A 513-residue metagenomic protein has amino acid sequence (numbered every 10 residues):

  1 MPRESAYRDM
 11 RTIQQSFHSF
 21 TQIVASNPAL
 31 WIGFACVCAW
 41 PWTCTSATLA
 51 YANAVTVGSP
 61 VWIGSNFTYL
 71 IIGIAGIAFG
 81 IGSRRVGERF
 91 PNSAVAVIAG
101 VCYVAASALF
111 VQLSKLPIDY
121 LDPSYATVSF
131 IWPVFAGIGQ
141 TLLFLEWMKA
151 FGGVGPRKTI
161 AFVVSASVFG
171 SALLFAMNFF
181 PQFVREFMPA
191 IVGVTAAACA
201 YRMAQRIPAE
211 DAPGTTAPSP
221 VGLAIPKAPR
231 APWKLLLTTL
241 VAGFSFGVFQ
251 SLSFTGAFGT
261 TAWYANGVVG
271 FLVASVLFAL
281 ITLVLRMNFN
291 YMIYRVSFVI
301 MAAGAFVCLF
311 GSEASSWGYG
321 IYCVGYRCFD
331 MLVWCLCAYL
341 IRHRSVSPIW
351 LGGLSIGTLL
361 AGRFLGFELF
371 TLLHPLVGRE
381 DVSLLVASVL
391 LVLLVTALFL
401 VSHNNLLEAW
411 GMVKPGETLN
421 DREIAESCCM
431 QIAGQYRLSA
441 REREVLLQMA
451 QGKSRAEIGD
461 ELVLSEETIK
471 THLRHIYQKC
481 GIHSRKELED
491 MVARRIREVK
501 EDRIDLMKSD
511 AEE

Functional and structural regions predicted by a protein language model:
M1-H18, R157-K158, S171-S253, I281-N288: Intracellular loop-helix junctions on the cytosolic face of multi-pass helical membrane proteins
R8, W40-V55, I74-A75, P229 (+6 more regions): Linker/hinge segments immediately adjacent to helix-turn-helix/homeobox DNA-binding domains
I63-V86, L272-L280: Central cavity-lining transmembrane alpha-helices of secondary-active solute carriers, predominantly the Major
G100-Y120, F298-S312: C-terminal ends and interior cores of transmembrane alpha-helices in multi-pass membrane transporters/permeases
D122-F144, S315-M331: Hydrophobic core of transmembrane alpha-helices in multi-pass small-molecule transporters, especially MFS/SLC-type
Q140-V154, F329-R344: Intracellular juxtamembrane helix-capping segments at the cytosolic ends of symmetry-related transmembrane helices
G155-P181, L351-F370: Glycine-rich segments within core transmembrane alpha-helices of 12-TM secondary carriers
T418-R474, Q478-K479, E489-E513: Helix-turn-helix DNA-binding segment
